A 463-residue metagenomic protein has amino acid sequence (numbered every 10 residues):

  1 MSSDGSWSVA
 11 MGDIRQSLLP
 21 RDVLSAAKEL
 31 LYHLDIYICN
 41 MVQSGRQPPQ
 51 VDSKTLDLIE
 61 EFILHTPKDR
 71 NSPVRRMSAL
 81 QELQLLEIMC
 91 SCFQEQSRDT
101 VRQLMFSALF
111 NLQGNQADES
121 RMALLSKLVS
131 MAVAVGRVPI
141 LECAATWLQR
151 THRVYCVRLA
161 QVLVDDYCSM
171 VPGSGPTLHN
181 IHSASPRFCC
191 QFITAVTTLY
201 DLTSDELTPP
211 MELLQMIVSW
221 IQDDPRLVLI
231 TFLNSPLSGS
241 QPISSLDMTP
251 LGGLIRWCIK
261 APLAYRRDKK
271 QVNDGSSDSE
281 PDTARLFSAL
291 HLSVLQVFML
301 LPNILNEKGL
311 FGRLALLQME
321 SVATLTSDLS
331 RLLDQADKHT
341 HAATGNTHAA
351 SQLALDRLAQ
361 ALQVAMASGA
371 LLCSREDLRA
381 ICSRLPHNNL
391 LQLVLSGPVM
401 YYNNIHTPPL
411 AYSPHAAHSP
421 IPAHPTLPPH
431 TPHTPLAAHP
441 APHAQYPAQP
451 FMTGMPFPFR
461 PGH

Functional and structural regions predicted by a protein language model:
M1-L56, E60-I63, P67, R137 (+5 more regions): Very long, low-complexity or repeat-rich scaffold/adaptor subunits of large eukaryotic multiprotein assemblies
I63-L64, K68-D69, L80-L85, S120 (+2 more regions): HEAT/HEAT-like alpha-solenoid repeats
V74: Membrane/wall-proximal cationic-aromatic binding patches
Q81, M89-A184: Alpha-helical bundle protein-protein interaction modules that mediate dimerization/oligomerization and scaffolding
